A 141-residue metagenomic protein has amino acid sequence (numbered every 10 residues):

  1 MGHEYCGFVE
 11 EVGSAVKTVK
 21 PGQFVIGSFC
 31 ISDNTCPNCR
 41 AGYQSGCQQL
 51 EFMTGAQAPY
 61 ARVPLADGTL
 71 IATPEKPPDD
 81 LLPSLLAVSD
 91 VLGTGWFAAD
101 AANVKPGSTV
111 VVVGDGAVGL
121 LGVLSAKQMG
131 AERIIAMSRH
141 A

Functional and structural regions predicted by a protein language model:
M1-P37, P74-D80: Glycine-rich beta-strand-centered segment in the early N-terminal region that forms part of a ligand/cofactor-binding
T18, C47-Q48, R139-A141: Short, intrinsically disordered, charge-balanced linker/junction segments flanking boundaries in proteins
I31-S32, G116-V118: Acidic, glycine-rich active-site loops and adjacent beta-strand->loop/helix elements that engage anionic groups
D33-V113: NAD(P)H dinucleotide-binding glycine-rich loop of Rossmann-like/cofactor-binding domains, especially the beta1-alpha1
T94, V118, A126: Hydrophobic/small residue at the entry helix of a nucleotide-binding pocket
D100, V123-Q128: Surface-exposed amphipathic alpha-helices with a cationic face
T109-D115, K127-A141: Adenosine-nucleotide cofactor-binding segment
